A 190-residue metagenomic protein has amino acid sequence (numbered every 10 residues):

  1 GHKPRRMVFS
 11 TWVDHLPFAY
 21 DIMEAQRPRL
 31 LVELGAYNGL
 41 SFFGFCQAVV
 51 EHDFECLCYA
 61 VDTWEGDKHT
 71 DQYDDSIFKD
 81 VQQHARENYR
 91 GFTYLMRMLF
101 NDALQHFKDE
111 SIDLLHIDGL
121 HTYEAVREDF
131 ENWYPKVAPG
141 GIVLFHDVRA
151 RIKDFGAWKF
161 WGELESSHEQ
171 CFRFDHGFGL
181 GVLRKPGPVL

Functional and structural regions predicted by a protein language model:
H2-L190: S-adenosylmethionine/decaboxylated-SAM
